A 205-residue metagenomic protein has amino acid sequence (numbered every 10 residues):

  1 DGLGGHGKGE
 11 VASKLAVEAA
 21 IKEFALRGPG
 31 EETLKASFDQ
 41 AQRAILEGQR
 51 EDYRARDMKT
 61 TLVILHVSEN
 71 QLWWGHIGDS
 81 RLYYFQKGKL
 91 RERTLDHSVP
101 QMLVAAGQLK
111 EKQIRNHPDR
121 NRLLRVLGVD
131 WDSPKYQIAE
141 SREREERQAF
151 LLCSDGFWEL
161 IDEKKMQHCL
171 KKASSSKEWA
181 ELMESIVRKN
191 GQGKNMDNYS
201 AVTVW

Functional and structural regions predicted by a protein language model:
G2-W205: PP2C/PPM-type serine/threonine phosphatase catalytic domain
